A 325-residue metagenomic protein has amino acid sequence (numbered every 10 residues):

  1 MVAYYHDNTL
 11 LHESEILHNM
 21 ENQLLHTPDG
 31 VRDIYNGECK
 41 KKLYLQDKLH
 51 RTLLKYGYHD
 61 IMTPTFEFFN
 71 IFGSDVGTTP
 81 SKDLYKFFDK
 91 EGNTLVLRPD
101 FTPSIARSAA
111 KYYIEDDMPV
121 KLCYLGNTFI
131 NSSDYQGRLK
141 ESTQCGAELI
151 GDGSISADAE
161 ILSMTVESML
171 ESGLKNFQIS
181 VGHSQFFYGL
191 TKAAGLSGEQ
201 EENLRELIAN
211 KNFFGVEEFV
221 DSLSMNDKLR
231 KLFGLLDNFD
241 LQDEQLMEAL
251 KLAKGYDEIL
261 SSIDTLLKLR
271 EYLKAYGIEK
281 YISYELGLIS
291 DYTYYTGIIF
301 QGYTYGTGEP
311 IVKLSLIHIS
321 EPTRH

Functional and structural regions predicted by a protein language model:
D7-T9, E13: Short hydrophobic alpha-helical segments enriched in small aliphatic residues
M20-C39: Auxiliary tRNA-acceptor-end handling modules of aminoacyl-tRNA synthetases
E38-Y56, E67-F68, S81, T102-E115 (+3 more regions): Positively charged, Gly/Ser-enriched RNA/tRNA-binding surfaces
I61, T65-L95: Polyanion/phosphate-binding surface patch
D83-D89, L196-V216, T304: Acidic, His- and aromatic-enriched active-site or binding-groove loops in soluble protein domains that engage sugars
K140-C145, V181-G189: Short, conserved phosphate-binding/catalytic loop or strand-edge motifs used in phosphoryl-/nucleotidyl-transfer
N176-F186, L204, S283-I289: Short, surface-exposed recognition loops or helix-turn segments adjacent to catalytic cores
Y188-G198, T293-F300: Short glycine/threonine-rich loop-to-helix capping motif typified by GTGT followed within a few residues by an Asp-Pro
